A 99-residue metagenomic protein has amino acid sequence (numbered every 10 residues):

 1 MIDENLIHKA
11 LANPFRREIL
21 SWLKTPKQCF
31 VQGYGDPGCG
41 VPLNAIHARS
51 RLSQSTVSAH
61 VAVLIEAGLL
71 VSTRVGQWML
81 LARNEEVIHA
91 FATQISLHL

Functional and structural regions predicted by a protein language model:
M1-H8: Short, Lys/Arg-enriched N-terminal segment that forms or immediately precedes the first helix of a structured domain
K9, P14-S53, M79-E86: N-terminal helix-turn-helix DNA-binding core of bacterial DNA-binding proteins
A48, I65-E66: The C-terminal cap of the DNA-recognition helix in HTH/winged-HTH DNA-binding domains, marking the helix-to-coil
V61-A62: Short, hydrophobic-biased segments on the C-terminal half of alpha helices that form "recognition helices"
E66-V75, A82: Beta-hairpin "wing" of winged helix-turn-helix
V87-F91: Short, charged/polar, Gly/Pro-enriched secondary-structure boundary elements
